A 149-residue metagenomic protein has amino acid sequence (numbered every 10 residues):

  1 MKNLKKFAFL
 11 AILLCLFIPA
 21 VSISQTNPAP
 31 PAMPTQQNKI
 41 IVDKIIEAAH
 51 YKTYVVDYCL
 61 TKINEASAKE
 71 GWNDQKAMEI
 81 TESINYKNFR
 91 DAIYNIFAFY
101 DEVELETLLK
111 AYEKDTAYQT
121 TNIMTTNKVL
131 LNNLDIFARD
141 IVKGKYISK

Functional and structural regions predicted by a protein language model:
K2-L10: Bacterial N-terminal signal peptides that target proteins for export
K6, C15, S148-K149: Extended, non-catalytic scaffold segments that flank or surround catalytic motifs
L10-P19: Bacterial N-terminal signal peptides
L14, K52-T53, K87-N88: Short secondary-structure junctions and interdomain/linker hinges
S22-S24: Boundary at the C-terminal end of the N-terminal hydrophobic targeting segment
N27-E79: Early exported N-terminus immediately downstream of N-terminal targeting peptides
E70, Q75-K149: Compact alpha-helical subdomains of small soluble proteins
